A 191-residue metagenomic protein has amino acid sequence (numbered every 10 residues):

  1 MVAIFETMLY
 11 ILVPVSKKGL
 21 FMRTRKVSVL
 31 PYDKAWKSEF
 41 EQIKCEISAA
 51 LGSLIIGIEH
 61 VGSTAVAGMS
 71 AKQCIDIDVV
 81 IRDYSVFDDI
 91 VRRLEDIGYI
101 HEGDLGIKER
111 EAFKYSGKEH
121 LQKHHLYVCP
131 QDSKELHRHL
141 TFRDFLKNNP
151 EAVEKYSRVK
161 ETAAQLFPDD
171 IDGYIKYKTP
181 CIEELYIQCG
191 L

Functional and structural regions predicted by a protein language model:
A3-F21: Short, Lys/Arg-enriched N-terminal segments with co-localized hydrophobic residues within the first ~10-30 amino acids
S16-E59, E183: Helical scaffold of the NTase/Pol beta-like nucleotidyltransferase catalytic core
M22-R23, G68-K72, H137: Short, flexible turn/loop "capping" segments at secondary-structure junctions
I47-D88: Active-site nucleotide-donor binding segment shared across nucleotidyl transfer reactions
D89-I97: Short amphipathic alpha-helices in soluble, non-transmembrane regions that often serve as interface/regulatory elements
D96-I100, L191: Short aromatic/hydrophobic-glycine micro-motifs
Y99-S133: Conserved catalytic core of two-metal-ion nucleotidyltransferases
L136-L191: Catalytic cores of NTP-dependent nucleotidyl/adenyl transfer enzymes across multiple folds
